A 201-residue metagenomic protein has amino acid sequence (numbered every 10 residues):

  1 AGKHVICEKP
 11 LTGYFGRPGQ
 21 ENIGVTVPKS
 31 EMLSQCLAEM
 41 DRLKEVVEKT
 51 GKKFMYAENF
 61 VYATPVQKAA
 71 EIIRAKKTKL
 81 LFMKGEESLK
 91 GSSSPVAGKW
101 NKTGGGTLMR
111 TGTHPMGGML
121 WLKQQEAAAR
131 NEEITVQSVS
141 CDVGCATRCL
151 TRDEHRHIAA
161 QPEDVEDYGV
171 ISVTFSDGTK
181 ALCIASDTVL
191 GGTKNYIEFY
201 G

Functional and structural regions predicted by a protein language model:
A1, V5, Q124-R130, N195-G201: Internal hydrophobic scaffold segments of catalytic domains
A1-E58: Beta-strand-loop-alpha-helix segment that lines the small-molecule cofactor/substrate pocket of alpha/beta enzymes
E8, E58, E87, E166 (+1 more regions): Acidic-residue sensor for enzyme active/binding pockets
A38, T64, G191-K194: Residues that form or flank phosphate/diphosphate-binding pockets in enzymes that use nucleotide phosphates
L43, M83, V139, I171-V173 (+1 more regions): Hydrophobic beta-strand residues in large extracellular and virion-surface proteins
E48-M55, F60-P162: Predominantly a Rossmann-like dinucleotide-binding segment in NAD(P)-dependent oxidoreductases
A159-G201: NAD(P)-dinucleotide binding in Rossmann-like oxidoreductases
